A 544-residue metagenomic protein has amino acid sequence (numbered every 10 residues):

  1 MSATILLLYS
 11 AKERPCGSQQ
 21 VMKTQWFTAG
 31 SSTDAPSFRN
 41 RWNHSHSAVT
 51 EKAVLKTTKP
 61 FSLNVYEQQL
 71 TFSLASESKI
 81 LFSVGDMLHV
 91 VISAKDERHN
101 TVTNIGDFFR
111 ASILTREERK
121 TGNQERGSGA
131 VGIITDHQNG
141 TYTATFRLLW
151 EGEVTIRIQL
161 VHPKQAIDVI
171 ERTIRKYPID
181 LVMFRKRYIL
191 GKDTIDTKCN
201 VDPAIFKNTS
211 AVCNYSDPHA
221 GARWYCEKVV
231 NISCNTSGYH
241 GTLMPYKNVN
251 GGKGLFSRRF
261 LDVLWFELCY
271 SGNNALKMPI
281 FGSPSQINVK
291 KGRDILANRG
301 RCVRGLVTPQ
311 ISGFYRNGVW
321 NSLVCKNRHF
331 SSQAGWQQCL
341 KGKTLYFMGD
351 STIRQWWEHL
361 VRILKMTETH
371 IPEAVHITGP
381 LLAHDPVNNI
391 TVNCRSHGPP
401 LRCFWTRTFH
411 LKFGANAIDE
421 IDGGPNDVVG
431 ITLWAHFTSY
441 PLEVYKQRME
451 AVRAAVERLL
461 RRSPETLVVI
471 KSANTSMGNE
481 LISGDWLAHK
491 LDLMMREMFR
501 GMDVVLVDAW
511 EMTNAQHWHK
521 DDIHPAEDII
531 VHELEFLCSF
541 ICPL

Functional and structural regions predicted by a protein language model:
M1-T143, R147-R461, E465-L544: A compositional signature for long Ser/Thr(±Pro)-rich, low-complexity
